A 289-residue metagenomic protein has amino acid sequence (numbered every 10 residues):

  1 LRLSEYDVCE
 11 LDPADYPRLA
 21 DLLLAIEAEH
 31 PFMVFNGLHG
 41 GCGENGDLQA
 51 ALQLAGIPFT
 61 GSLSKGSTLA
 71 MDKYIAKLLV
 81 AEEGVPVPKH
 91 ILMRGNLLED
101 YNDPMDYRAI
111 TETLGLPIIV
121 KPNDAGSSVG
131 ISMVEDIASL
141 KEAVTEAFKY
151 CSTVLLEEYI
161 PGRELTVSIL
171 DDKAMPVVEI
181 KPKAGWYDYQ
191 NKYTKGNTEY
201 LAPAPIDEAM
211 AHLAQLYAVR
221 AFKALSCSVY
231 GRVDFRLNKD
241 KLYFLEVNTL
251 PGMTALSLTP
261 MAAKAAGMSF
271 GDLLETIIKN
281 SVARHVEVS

Functional and structural regions predicted by a protein language model:
L1-K65, L69-M71, I75, R94-M105 (+1 more regions): ATP-binding N-terminal substructure of ATP-dependent carboxylate-amine bond-forming enzymes
V8, P58-F59, V87, I118 (+1 more regions): Hydrophobic beta-strand scaffold residues
I26-A28, L69-E157, P161-G162: Active-site nucleotide/adenylate-binding loops and adjacent lid/helix of ATP-dependent enzymes
G40, S128, K183, N248-A262: Glycine-rich phosphate/pyrophosphate-binding beta-alpha loops
S132-L216, L237-Y243: Phosphate-binding site of ATP-dependent enzymes
E158, V167-I169, F222-M253, A263: Conserved metal-phosphate-binding beta-hairpin within the catalytic cores of diverse ATP-dependent phosphoryl-transfer
P161, E179-G231, M261-S289: Active-site "cap" helix and flanking loop/linker of ATP-utilizing ligase/carboxylase catalytic domains
